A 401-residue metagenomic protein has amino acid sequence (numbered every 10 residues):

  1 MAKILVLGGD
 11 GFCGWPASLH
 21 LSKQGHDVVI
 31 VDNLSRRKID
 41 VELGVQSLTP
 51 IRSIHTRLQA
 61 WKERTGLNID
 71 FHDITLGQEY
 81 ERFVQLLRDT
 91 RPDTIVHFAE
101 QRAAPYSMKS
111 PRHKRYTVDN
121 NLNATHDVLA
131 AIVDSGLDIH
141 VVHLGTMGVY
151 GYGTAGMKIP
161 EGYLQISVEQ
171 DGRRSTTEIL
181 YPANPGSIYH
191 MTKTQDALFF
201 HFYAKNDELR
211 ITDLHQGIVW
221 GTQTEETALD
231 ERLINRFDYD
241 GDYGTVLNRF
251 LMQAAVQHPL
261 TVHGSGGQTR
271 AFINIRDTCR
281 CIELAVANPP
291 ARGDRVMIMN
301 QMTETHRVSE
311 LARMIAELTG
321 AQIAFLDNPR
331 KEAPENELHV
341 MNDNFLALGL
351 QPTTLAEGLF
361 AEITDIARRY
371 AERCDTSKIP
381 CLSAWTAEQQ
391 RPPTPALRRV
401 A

Functional and structural regions predicted by a protein language model:
M1-Q223, W385, R399-V400: N-terminal Rossmann-like NAD(P)+-binding domain of SDR-like oxidoreductases, especially those catalyzing
G8, D73, Q85, H97 (+7 more regions): Short, flexible active-site loop motifs that bind/organize anionic cofactors or intermediates
Q78, N120-N123, S187, D238-T245 (+4 more regions): Residue-level signal for the nucleotide or nucleotide-sugar donor/cofactor binding architecture
V84, L129, L251, E283-A287: Generic structural signal for well-ordered alpha-helical scaffold segments
S110-P111, E178-P185, R232-R236, G264 (+2 more regions): A short, mixed-charge helix-start or loop-turn motif at secondary-structure junctions
A155-D171, I188, L198-L284, I315: NAD(P)-dependent short-chain dehydrogenase/reductase
A254-A401: C-terminal substrate-binding subdomain of Rossmann-fold SDR/epimerase-dehydratase oxidoreductases
